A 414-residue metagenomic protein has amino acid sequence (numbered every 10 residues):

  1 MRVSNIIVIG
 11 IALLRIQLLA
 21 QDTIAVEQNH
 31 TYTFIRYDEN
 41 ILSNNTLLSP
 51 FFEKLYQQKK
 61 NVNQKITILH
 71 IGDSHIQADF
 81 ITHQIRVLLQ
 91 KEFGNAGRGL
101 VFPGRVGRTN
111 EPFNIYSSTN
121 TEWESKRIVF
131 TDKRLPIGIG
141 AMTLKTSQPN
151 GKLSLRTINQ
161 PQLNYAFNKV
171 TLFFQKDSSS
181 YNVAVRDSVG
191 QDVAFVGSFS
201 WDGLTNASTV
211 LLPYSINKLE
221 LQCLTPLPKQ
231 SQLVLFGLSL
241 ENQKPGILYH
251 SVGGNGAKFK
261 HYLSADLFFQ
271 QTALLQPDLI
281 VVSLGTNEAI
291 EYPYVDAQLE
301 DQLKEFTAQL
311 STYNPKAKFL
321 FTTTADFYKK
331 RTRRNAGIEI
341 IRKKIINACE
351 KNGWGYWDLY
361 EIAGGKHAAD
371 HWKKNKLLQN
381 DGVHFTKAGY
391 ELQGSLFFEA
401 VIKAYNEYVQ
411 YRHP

Functional and structural regions predicted by a protein language model:
M1-Q28, Q410-P414: Bacterial Sec-dependent N-terminal signal peptides
L18-Q58, P414: Sec-dependent signal peptide cleavage junction
S43-Q57, Y262-A273, D301-Q309, E339-K343: Alpha-helical scaffolding within the catalytic cores of extracellular/periplasmic polymer-degrading hydrolases
Y56, I76, F80, R86-G94 (+5 more regions): Sec-exported extracytoplasmic/periplasmic mature domains
I68-G72: Short hydrophobic beta-strand that contains or immediately precedes a catalytic carboxylate
Q77-S188, D192, V196-D301, H384: Conserved SGNH/GDSL esterase-like catalytic core that processes O-acyl groups on lipids and polysaccharides
V281-N287, A308-R342, D358: Active-site segments of SGNH/GDSL-like serine hydrolases that catalyze O-acetyl group transfer/hydrolysis on lipids
F327-P414: Catalytic His-Asp segment of secreted/periplasmic serine-dependent ester chemistry enzymes
